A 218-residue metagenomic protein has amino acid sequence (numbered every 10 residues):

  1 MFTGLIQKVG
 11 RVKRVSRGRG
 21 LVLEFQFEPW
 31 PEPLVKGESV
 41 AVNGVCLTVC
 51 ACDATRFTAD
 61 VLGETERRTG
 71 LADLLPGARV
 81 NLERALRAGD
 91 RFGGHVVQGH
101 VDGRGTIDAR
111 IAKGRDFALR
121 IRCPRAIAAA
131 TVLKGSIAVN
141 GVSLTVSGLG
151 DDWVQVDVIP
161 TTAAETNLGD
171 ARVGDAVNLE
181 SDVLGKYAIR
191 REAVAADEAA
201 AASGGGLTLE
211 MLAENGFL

Functional and structural regions predicted by a protein language model:
M1-L218: Conserved loop->alpha-helix
